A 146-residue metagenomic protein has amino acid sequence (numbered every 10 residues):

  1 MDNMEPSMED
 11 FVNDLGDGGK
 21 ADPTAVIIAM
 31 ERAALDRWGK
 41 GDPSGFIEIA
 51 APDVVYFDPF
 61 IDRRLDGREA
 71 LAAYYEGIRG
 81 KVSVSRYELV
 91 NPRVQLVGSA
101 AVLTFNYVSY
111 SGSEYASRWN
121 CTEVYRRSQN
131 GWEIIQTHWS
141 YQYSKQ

Functional and structural regions predicted by a protein language model:
D2-I47, V55-Q146: A beta-strand edge to alpha-helix "cap/lid" segment located at domain peripheries
